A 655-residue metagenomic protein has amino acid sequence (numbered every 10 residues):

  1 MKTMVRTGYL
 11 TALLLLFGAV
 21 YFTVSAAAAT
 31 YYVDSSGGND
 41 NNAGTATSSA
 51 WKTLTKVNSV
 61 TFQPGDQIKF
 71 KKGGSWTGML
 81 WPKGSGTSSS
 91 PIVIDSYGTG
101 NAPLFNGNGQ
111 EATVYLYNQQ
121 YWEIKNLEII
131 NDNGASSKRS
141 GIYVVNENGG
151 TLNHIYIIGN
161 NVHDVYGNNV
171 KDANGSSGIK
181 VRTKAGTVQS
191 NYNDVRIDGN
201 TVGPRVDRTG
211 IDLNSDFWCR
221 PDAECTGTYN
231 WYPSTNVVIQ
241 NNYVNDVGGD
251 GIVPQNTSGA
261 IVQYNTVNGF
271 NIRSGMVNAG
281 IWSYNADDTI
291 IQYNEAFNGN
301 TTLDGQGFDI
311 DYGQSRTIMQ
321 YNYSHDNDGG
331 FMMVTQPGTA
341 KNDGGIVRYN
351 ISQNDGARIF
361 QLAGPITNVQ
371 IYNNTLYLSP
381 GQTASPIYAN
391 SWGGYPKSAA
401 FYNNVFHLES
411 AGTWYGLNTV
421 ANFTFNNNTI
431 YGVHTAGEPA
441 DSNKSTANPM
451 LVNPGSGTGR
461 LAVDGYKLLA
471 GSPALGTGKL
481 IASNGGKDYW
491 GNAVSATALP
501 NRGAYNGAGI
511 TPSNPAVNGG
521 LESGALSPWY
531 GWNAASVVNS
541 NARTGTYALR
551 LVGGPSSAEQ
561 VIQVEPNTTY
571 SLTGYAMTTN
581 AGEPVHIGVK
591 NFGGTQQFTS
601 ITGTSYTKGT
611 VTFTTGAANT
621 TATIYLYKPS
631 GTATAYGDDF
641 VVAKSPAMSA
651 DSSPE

Functional and structural regions predicted by a protein language model:
S35-K71, S75, L80-W81, S472 (+3 more regions): Acidic Gly/Asp/Thr-rich repetitive segments characteristic of extracellular carbohydrate-active and adhesion proteins
Q67-K69, S75, S85-S137, D164-D172 (+3 more regions): Right-handed parallel beta-helix/beta-spiral solenoid domain characteristic of secreted/periplasmic
G78, K83, S89, I318-S324 (+1 more regions): Predominantly extracellular beta-rich ligand-binding scaffolds that present long acidic/polar faces for carbohydrate
G78-M79, L127, N131-N133, S137 (+25 more regions): Surface-exposed loop/turn segments connecting beta-strands in extracellular beta-rich domains
W81, G107-Y115, A135-N148, V170-V195 (+8 more regions): Extracellular beta-strand/beta-solenoid scaffold signature
D464, L469-T511, T578, A650 (+1 more regions): Surface beta-loop-beta hairpin patches that serve as ligand-binding interfaces in beta-rich domains
I510-E655: Extracellular and organelle-lumenal recognition/adhesion modules and their flexible linkers in secreted
